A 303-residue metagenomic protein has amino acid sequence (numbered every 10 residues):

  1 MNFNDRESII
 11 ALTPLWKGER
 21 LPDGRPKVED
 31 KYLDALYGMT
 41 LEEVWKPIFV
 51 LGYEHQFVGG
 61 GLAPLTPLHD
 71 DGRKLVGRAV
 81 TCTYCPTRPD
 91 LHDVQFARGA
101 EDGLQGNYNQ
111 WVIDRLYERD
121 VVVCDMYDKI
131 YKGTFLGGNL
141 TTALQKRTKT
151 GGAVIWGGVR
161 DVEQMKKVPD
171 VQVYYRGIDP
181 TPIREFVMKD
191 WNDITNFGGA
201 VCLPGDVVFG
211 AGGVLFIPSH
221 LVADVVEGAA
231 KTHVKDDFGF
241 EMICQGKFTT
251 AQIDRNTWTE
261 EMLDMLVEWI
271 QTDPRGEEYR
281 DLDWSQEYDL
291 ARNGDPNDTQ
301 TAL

Functional and structural regions predicted by a protein language model:
M1-R20, K31-A35: Short acidic, Pro/Gly- and aromatic-enriched capping/linker segments at domain boundaries
R20-L21, K27, L203: Short conserved micro-motifs on helix faces and helix-strand junctions that flank and scaffold key functional residues
G24, L144, D206-V208: Buried hydrophobic positions in well-ordered alpha/beta secondary-structure cores of metabolic enzymes
R25, G213-V214: Structural motif
V28-E29, A211: Hydrophobic positions within alpha-helical membrane elements
D30, D34-P204, F216-L303: Feature captures the catalytic cores and cofactor-binding loops of soluble hydro-lyases/lyases that act on carboxylate
